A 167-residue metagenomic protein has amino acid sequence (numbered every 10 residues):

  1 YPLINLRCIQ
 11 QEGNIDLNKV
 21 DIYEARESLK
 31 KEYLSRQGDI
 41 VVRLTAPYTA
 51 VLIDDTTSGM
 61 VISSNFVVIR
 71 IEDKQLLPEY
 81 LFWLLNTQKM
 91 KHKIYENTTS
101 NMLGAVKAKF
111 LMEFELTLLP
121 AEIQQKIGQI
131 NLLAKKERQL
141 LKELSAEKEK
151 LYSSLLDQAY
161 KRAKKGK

Functional and structural regions predicted by a protein language model:
L3-Q10, L34-A50, L84-K93: Short Ser/Thr-interspersed hydrophobic loop/turn segments at strand-loop and sheet-helix junctions that line or gate
C8-Q37: Sequence-specific dsDNA recognition surfaces
L44-W83: A short beta-sheet element
M60-N65, S100-Q125: A short glycine-rich beta-alpha junction/loop motif
D73-M112: Short, positively charged
L77-L81, M112-A146: Amphipathic alpha-helical segments
K142-K167: Short amphipathic coiled-coil heptad-repeat segments
